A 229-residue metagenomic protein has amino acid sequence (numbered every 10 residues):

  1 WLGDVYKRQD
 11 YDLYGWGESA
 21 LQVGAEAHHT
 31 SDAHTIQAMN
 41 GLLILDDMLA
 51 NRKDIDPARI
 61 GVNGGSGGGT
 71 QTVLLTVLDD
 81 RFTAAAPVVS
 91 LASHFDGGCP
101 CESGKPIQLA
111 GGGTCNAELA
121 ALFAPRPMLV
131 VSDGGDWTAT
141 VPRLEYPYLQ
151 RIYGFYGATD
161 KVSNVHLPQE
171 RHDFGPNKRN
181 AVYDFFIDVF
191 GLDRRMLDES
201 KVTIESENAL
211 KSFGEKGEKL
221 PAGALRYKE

Functional and structural regions predicted by a protein language model:
W1-Y6: Short, small-residue-biased leader/transition segments that mark boundaries at the very start of proteins
K7, D56-R59, D80-A84, P125-M128 (+1 more regions): Loop/turn elements at helix/coil->beta-strand transitions in domains of secreted/extracellular proteins
K7-E18: Conserved alpha/beta-hydrolase
W16-A20, G69-T72, A92-G98, A120 (+3 more regions): Flexible loop/turn segments at secondary-structure boundaries
H28-K53: Alpha/beta-hydrolase active-site loop
D46-G112: Primarily recognizes the serine-hydrolase "nucleophile elbow" in alpha/beta-hydrolase and SGNH/GDSL folds
A84, D96-R151: The feature captures the conserved acid-bearing segment of alpha/beta-hydrolase catalytic domains
A124, V131-E229: Alpha/beta-hydrolase-fold serine-hydrolase catalytic core, especially in secreted/extracellular enzymes
